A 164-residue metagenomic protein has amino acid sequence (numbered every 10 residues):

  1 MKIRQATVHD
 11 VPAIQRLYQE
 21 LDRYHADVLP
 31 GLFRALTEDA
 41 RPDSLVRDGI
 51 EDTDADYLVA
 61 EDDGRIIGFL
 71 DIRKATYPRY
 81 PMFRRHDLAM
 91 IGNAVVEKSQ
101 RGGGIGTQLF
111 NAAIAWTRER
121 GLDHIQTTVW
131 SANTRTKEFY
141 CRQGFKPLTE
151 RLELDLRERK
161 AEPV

Functional and structural regions predicted by a protein language model:
K2-L17, H25: A short beta-loop-alpha structural element at the N-terminal edge of CoA-dependent acyl/N-acetyltransferase catalytic
R23-L45: Conserved GNAT-fold acetyl-CoA-binding loop/helix
S44-L58, M90: A short helix-loop-beta-strand connector motif used in the catalytic cores of GNAT acetyltransferases and, in some
V59, R65-K74, M90, V95: Conserved beta-strand in the GNAT
M82-K98, T128: Conserved acetyl-CoA binding element of GNAT-fold acetyltransferases
N93-V96, G102-A115, R142: Conserved acetyl-CoA-binding loop-helix of GNAT-fold acetyltransferases
T107, E119, S131-T149: Conserved active-site alpha-helix within GNAT-family acetyltransferase domains
T117-T128: Conserved GNAT acetyl-CoA-binding A-motif
